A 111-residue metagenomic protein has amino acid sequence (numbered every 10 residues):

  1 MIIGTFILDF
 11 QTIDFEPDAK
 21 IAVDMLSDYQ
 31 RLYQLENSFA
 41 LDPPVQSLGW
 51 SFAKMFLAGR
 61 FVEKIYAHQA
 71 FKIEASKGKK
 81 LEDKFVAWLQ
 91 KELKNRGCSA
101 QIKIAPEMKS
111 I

Functional and structural regions predicted by a protein language model:
M1-L26: Short, extreme N-terminal segment that most often corresponds to the first beta-strand
I3-I7, F52, S99-K103: Broad gene-expression machinery/nucleic-acid interaction feature
D9-Q11, F56-A58, K103-A105: A structural detector for beta-sheet-dominated domains
E16, E63-I65, S110: Residue-level signal for secondary-structure boundary sites
I21-D28, K64-W88: Extended Gly/Ser/Thr-rich low-complexity repeat segments, especially those forming or decorating extracellular
Y29-F39, K94-C98: Short secondary-structure junctions
Y33-K79: Short, intrinsically disordered low-complexity segments
I73-S110: Conserved short beta-strand edge segments in small beta-sheet-based binding/regulatory domains
